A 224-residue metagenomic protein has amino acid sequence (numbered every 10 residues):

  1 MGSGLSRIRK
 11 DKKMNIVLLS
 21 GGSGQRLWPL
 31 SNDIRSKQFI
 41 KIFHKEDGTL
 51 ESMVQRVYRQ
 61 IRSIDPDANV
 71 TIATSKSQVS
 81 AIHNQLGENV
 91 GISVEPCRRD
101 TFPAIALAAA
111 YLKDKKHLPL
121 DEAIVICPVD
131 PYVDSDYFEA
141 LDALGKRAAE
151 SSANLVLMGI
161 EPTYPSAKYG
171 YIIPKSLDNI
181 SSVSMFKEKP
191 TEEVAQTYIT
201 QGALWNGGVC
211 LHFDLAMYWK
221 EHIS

Functional and structural regions predicted by a protein language model:
G4-L19, W28-D33, F43-I126, Y132: Conserved N-terminal catalytic core of the sugar/cofactor nucleotidyltransferase
L18-S20, A73, V125-P128, L157-E161 (+2 more regions): Short beta-strand segments
G24: N-terminal beta1-alpha1 ligand-phosphate binding loop
G87-L177, H222: Conserved beta-loop-beta/alpha segment of the NTase-like Rossmann-fold superfamily that binds/positions NTPs
Y171-S224: Catalytic core of tubulin tyrosine ligase-like
